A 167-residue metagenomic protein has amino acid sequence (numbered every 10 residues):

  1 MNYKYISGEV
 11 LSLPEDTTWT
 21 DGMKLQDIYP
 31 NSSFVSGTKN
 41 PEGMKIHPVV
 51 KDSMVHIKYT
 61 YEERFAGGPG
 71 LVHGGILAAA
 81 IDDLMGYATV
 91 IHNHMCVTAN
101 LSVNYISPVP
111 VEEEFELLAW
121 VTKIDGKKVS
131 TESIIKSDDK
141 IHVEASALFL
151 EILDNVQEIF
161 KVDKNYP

Functional and structural regions predicted by a protein language model:
M1-K58, E63: Non-catalytic linker/capping segments at the edges of enzyme domains
M1-Q26, V109-V111, T122-P167: HotDog/MaoC-like acyl-thioester-processing domains
M44, V55, V97-A99, F115 (+2 more regions): Hydrophobic core residues within well-ordered beta-strands of beta-rich domains
H47, S102-N104, E116-W120, E132-I134 (+1 more regions): Residues located in well-ordered beta-strands
D52-M54, L71-C96: Active-site helix/loop of acyl-thioester processing domains in fatty-acid/polyketide metabolism, spanning hotdog-fold
Y59-Y61, Y105, E151: Hydrophobic residues in beta-strands and at strand termini
Y61-G75: Short histidine-centered catalytic/ligand-binding loop motif
D83-E116: Hydrophobic beta-strand-centered segment that forms part of the acyl-chain substrate-binding groove
